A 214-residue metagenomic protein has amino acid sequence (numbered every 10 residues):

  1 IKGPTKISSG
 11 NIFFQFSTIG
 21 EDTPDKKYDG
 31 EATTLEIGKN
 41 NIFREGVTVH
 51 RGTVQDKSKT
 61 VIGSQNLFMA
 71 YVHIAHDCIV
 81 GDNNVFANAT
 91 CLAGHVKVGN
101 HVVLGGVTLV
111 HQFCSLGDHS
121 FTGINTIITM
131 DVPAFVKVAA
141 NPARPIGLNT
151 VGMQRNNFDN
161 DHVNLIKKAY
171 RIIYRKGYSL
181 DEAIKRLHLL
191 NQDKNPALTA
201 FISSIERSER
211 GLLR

Functional and structural regions predicted by a protein language model:
I1-R144: Structural signal for interior beta-strand "rungs" in well-ordered beta-sheet cores of soluble enzyme domains
G10, F16, K27, A32 (+3 more regions): Terminal amphipathic alpha-helical/low-complexity segments used for targeting or macromolecular assembly
